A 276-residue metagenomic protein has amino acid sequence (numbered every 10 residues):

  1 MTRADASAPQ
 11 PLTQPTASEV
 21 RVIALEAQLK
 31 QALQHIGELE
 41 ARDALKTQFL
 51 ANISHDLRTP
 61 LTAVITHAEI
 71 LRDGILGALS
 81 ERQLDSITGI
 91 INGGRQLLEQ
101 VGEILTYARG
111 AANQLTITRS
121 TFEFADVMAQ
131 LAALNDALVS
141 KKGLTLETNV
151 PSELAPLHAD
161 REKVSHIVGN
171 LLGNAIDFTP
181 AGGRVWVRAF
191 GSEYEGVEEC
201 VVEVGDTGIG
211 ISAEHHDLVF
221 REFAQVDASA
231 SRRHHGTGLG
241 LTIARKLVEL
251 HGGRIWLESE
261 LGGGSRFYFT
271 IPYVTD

Functional and structural regions predicted by a protein language model:
L33-L76: Primarily the dimerization/phosphotransfer
L84, T118-E123, S140, T145-A155: Conserved catalytic submotifs in the C-terminal HATPase_c
N92-L98: Short alpha-helical segment of the dimerization/phosphotransfer core of two-component systems
A108-R119: Helix-loop junction within the histidine kinase core
D217-R221: ATPase catalytic-site recognition across NTP-hydrolyzing enzymes
G252-G253: Conserved glycine-rich
